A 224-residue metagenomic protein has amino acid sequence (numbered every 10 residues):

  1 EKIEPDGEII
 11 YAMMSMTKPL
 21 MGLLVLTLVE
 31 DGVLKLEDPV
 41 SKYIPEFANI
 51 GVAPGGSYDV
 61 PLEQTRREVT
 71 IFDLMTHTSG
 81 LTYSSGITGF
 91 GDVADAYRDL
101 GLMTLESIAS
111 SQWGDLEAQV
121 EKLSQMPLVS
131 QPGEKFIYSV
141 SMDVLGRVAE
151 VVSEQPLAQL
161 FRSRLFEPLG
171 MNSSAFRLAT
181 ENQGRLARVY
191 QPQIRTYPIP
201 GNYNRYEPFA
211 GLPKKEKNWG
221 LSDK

Functional and structural regions predicted by a protein language model:
E1-M13, V33-K35, N49-Y58: Short, conserved catalytic-motif segment at the N-terminal edge
E4, A12, P39-K42, K122: Conserved beta-strand positions that form and line the central face of beta-propeller blades
I9, T17, M21, T70 (+1 more regions): Ser/Thr-centric signal marking residues that sit in or immediately flank functional binding/regulatory motifs
A12-V40, M142-E150: Active-site SXXK
L24-V29, V33, I44, M75-T82: Generic hydrophobic/packing signal
K35-K42, P156-L160: Alpha-helix N-cap and coil->helix boundary residues
S41-I50: Acidic helix-start/capping segments at beta-turn-to-alpha-helix junctions
G51-K224: Short, surface-exposed loop or secondary-structure junction motifs that flank catalytic or metal-binding residues
